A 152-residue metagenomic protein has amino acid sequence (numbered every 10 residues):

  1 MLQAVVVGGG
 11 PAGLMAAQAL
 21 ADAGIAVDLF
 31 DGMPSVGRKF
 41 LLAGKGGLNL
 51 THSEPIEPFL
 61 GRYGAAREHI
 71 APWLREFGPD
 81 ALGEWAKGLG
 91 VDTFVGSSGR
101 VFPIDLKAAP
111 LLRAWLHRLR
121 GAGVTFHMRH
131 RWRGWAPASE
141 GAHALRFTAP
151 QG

Functional and structural regions predicted by a protein language model:
M1-A12, D28: Beta1/beta-strand and adjacent pyrophosphate-binding region of the FAD-binding site in flavoprotein oxidoreductases
L2, P150-G152: Core beta-strand elements of the Rossmann-like FAD/NAD(P) dinucleotide-binding domain in flavoenzyme oxidoreductases
V5, A21-K45: Glycine-rich FAD pyrophosphate-binding loop
A12, A16-A21: Small-residue (primarily alanine) positions within well-ordered alpha-helices, especially packing/interaction faces
G47-V95: Glycine-rich active-site loop/strand segments that organize a redox cofactor
I70-D80, S98-H117, H127: Short beta-strand to alpha-helix junction loop
M128-A144: A conserved short coil-to-beta-strand element within the FAD-binding core of flavoproteins
